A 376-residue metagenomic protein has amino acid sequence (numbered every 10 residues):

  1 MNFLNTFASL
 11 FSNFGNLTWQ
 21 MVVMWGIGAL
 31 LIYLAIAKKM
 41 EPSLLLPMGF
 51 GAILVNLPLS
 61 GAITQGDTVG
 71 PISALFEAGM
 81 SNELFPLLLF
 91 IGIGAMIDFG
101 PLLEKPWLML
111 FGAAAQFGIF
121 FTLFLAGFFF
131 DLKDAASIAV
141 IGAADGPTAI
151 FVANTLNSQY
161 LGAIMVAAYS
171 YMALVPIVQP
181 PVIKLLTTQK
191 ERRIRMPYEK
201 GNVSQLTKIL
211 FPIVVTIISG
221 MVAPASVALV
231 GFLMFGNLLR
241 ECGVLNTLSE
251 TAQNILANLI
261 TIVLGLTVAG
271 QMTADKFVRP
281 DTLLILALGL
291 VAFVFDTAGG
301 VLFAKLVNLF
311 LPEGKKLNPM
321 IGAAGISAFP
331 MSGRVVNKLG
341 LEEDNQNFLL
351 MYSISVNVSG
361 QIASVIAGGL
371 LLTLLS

Functional and structural regions predicted by a protein language model:
M1-G70: N-terminal alpha-helical transmembrane segments of multi-pass membrane transport and channel/translocase proteins
M1-N16, V22, P181-L210, V244-E250 (+1 more regions): Intrinsically disordered, low-complexity non-transmembrane regions of multi-pass membrane transporters
L31, L54, G79-L103, G236-L239 (+1 more regions): Hydrophobic transmembrane alpha-helices of secondary-active transporters and Na+-translocating membrane complexes
E77, S81-N82, I91-M96, L110-F117 (+4 more regions): Alpha-helical membrane segments and immediately flanking helix-loop junctions that form or couple to the substrate/ion
L102-T122, A274-V301, S353-N357: Entry/N-cap segments of selected transmembrane alpha helices and their immediately preceding amphipathic helices
Q159-I177, L286-D296, I321-A324: Alpha-helical transmembrane segments
S170-V244: Membrane-embedded hairpin module used as a gating/binding unit in multi-pass transport and secretion proteins
V215-A304: Transmembrane helical segments that form the transport core of multi-pass membrane transport proteins
